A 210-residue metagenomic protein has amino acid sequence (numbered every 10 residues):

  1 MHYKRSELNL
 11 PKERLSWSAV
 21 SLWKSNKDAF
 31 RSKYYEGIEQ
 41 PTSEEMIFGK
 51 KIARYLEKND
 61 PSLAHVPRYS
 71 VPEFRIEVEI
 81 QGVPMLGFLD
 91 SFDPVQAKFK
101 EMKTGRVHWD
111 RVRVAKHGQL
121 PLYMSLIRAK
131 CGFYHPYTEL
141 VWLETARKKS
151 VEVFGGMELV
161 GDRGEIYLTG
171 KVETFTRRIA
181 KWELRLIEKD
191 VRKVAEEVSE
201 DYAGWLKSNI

Functional and structural regions predicted by a protein language model:
M1-V95: Metal-dependent nuclease catalytic cores that hydrolyze phosphodiester bonds in DNA/RNA, characterized by
Y3-R5, R14-L15, Q81, R128-I210: Metal-dependent nuclease catalytic regions and adjoining charged, substrate-binding loops involved in nucleic-acid end
D28-E36, K100-T104, E165-E173: Short acidic (Asp/Glu) and glycine-rich catalytic loops that position anionic groups and cofactors
I38-P41, V107-V114, A180: Short histidine-centered catalytic/ligand-binding loop motif
I47, A115-G118, L186: Generic recognition of stable, solvent-exposed alpha-helical segments in well-folded globular domains
K58-N59, S125-K130: Active-site catalytic microenvironments for nucleophilic, acid-base chemistry
V78-Q119: Non-catalytic protein-protein interaction segments used by genome-maintenance enzymes to assemble and couple activities
H117-I127: An active-site-proximal "capping" alpha-helix that borders the catalytic cofactor pocket
